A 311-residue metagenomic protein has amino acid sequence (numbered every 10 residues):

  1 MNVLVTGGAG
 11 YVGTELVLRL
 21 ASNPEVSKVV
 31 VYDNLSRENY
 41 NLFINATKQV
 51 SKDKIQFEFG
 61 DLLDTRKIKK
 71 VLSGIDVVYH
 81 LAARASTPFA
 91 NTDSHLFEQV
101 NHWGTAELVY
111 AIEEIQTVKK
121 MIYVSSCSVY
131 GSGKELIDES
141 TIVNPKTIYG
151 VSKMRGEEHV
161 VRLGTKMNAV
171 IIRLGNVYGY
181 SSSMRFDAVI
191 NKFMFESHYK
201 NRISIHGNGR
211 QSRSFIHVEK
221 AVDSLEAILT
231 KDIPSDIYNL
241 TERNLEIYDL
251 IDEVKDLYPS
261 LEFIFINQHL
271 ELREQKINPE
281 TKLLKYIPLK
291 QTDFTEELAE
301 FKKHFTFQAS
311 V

Functional and structural regions predicted by a protein language model:
M1-V77: N-terminal Rossmann/SDR dinucleotide-binding element
L81-A85, S125-S126: Conserved NAD(P)H cofactor-binding loop of Rossmann-fold oxidoreductase domains
P88-G104, D138-P145: Short alpha-helical oligomerization interface
A90, A169-S183, K192-I216: A conserved pocket-lining segment of Rossmann-fold NAD(P)-dependent short-chain dehydrogenase/reductase
A106-I148: Conserved Rossmann-fold NAD(P)-dependent oxidoreductase catalytic core, especially the SDR/UDP-sugar
S132, N144-V170, H198: Active-site Tyr-X1-5-Lys
N201-R202, H206-V311: C-terminal substrate-binding subdomain of Rossmann-fold SDR/epimerase-dehydratase oxidoreductases
